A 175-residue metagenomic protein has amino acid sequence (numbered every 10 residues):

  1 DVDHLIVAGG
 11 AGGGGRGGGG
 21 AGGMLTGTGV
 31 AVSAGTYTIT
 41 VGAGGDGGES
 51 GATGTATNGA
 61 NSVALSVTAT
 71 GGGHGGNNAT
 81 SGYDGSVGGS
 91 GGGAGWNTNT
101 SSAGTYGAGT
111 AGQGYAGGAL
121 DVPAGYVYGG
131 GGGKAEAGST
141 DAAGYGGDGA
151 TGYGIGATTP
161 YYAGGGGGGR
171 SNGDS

Functional and structural regions predicted by a protein language model:
D1-G12, T151, I155-T158, Y162-G166: Beta-rich globular "head" domains
V7-L65, A142, G147, G169-S175: Glycine-rich strand-loop-strand elements at beta-sheet edges
G44-G47, G59, G85-G91, G114-G117 (+2 more regions): Collagen triple-helix signature
G45-S101: Acidic, low-complexity glycine/serine/threonine-rich segments
T53-A56, N99-G104, D121, G138-G154: Surface-exposed ligand/attachment interfaces on beta-rich extracellular proteins
A108-V122: Predominantly extracellular/luminal regions of secreted and cell-surface proteins, especially disulfide-bonded
G129-G130, G154: Polybasic, low-complexity association/targeting segments
